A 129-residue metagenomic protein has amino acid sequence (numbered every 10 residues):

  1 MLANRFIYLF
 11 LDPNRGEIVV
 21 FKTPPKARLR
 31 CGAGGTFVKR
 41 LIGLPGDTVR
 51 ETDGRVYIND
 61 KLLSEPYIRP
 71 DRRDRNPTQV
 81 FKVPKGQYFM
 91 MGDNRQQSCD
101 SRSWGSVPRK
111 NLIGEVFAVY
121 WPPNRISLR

Functional and structural regions predicted by a protein language model:
M1-R129: Soluble "head" domains of membrane/secretory-pathway proteins
